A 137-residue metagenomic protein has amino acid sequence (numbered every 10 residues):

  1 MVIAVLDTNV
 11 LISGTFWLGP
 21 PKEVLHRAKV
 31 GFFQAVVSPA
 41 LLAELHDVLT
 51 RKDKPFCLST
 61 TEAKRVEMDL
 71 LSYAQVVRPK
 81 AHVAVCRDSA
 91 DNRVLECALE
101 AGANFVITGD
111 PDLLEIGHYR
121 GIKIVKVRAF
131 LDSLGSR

Functional and structural regions predicted by a protein language model:
M1-V37: Short, well-structured N-terminal submotif of metal-dependent ribonuclease cores
D7-T8, V37-S38, G109-D110, K126: A secondary-structure boundary/capping signal
I12-G14, P55-F56, A81-R87: Short, flexible loop segments at the rims of nucleotide/cofactor-binding pockets, characterized by
G19, V36, L58-T61, V85-N92 (+1 more regions): Residues at secondary-structure transition points
R27, C97, I116: Hydrophobic/aromatic ligand-binding patch that stacks against planar heteroaromatic rings of cofactors or nucleotides
R27-A81: PIN-domain endoribonuclease scaffold, especially VapC-family toxins
S72-F105: Active-site neighborhoods of divalent-metal-dependent phosphate/nucleic-acid chemistry enzymes
A101-I107, P111-R137: Acidic, PIN/NYN-like endoribonuclease modules and their adjacent C-terminal/linker elements
